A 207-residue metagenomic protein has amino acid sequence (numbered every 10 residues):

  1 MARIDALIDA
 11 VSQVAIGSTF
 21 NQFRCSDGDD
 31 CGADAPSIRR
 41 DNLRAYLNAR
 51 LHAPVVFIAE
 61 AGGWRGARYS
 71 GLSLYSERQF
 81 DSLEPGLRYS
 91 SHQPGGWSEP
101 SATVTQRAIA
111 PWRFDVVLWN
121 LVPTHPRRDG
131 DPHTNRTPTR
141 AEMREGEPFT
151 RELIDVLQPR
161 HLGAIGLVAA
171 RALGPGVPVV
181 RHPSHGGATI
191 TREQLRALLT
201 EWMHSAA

Functional and structural regions predicted by a protein language model:
M1-G163, L167-R171, G176-R181, H185 (+2 more regions): A polyanion-binding, active-site-adjacent surface
R128, H185-R196: Short, charged, surface-exposed secondary-structure boundary motifs
E193-A207: Ligand-binding grooves and catalytic loops that recognize ribose/phosphate and carbohydrate rings, and esterified lipid
